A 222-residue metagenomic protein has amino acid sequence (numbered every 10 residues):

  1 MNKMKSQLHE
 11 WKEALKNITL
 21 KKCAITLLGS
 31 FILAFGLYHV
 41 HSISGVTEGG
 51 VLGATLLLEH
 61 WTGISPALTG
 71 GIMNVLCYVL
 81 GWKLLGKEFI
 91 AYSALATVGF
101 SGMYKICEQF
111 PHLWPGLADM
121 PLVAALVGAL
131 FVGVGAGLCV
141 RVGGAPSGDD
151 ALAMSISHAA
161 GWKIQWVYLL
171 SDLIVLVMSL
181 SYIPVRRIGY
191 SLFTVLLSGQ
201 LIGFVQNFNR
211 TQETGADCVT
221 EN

Functional and structural regions predicted by a protein language model:
N2-N222: Core subunits and conserved enzymes of cellular information-processing and envelope-translocation systems across
